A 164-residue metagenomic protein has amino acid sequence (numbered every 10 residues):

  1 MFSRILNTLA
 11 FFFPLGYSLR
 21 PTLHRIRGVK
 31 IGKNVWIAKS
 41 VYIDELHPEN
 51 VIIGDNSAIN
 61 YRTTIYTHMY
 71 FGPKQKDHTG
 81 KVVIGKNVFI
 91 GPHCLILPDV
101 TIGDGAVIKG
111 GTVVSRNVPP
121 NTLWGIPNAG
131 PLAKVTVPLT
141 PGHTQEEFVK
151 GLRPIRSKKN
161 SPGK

Functional and structural regions predicted by a protein language model:
M1-S40: Extended, small-residue-rich solenoid/repeat segments and analogous flexible loops that form exposed scaffolds
P21, Y42-E45, K74: Short loop/turn motifs at secondary-structure junctions and domain boundaries
H24-R25, L46, D77, L95: Short, small/polar residue-rich loop motifs at catalytic or cofactor-binding pockets
K33, A38-K39, D44, G54-D55 (+11 more regions): Left-handed beta-helix
M69-G72: Blade-loop segments of beta-propeller domains
D77-G91, L95-I96, P127-K164: C-terminal segments of enzyme domains that contribute to small-molecule binding surfaces
